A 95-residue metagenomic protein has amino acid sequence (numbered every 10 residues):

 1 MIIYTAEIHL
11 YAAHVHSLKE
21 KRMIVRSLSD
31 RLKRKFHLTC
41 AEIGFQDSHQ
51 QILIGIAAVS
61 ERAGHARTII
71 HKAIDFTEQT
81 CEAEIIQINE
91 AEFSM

Functional and structural regions predicted by a protein language model:
I3-Y4, A41-R62, S94: Short, charge-patterned binding micro-sites
Y4-A13, L18: Short glycine-/aliphatic-rich beta-strand segments at the starts of folded cytosolic domains
L10-H14, R34, S60: Beta-strand elements of well-folded, non-transmembrane domains
K21: C-terminal binding/interaction regions
F36-I43, E84-E90: Short beta-strand elements
V59-M95: C-terminal structural segments of small proteins and small subunits
